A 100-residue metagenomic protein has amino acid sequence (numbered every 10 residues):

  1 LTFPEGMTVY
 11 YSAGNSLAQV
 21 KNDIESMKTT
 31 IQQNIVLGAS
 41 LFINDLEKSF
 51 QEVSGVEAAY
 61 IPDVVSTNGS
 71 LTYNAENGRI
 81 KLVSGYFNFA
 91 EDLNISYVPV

Functional and structural regions predicted by a protein language model:
L1-V100: Acidic, glycine-rich, low-complexity linker/loop segments at the periphery of domains that act as short
